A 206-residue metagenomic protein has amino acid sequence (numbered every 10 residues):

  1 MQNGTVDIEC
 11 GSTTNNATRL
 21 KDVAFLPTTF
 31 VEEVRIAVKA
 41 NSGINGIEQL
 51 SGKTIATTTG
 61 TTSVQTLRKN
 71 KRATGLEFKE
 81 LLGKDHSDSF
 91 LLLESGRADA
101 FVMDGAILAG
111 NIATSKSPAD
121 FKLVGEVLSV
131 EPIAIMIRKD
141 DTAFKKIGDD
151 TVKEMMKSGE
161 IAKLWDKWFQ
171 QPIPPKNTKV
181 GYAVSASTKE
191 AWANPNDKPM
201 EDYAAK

Functional and structural regions predicted by a protein language model:
M1-I8, D22-A24, E48-S51, K69 (+1 more regions): Short helices/loops that flank or line small-molecule/ion binding pockets
M1-Q49, K189-P199: Acidic, polar ligand-binding/catalytic clefts
N3, L20, V31-E33, L50-G52 (+5 more regions): Extracytoplasmic
G11-K21, T66-K71, E94-S95, D99-S129: A ligand-binding cleft/hinge motif common to bilobed small-molecule-binding domains
T13-A17, V31-F90, G105-A109: Bilobed "Venus flytrap"/periplasmic-binding protein-like clamshell domains and structurally analogous long
T29-V38, A113-V152, Q171-N196, M200-E201: Periplasmic-binding protein-like
N41-I44, E48-Q49, K53-T54, T59-T61 (+2 more regions): Extended ligand-binding regions for polar small-molecule ligands
